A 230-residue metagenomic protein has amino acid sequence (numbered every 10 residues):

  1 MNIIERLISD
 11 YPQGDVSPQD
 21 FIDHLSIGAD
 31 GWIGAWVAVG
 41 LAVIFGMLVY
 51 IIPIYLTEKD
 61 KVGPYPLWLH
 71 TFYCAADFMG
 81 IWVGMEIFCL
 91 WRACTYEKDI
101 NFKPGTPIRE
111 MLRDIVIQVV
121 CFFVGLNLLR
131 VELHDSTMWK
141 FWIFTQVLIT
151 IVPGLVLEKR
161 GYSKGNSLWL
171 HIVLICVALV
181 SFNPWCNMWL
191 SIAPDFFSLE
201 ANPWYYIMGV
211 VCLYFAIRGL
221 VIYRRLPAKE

Functional and structural regions predicted by a protein language model:
N2-E230: Alpha-helical membrane-protein topology signature
